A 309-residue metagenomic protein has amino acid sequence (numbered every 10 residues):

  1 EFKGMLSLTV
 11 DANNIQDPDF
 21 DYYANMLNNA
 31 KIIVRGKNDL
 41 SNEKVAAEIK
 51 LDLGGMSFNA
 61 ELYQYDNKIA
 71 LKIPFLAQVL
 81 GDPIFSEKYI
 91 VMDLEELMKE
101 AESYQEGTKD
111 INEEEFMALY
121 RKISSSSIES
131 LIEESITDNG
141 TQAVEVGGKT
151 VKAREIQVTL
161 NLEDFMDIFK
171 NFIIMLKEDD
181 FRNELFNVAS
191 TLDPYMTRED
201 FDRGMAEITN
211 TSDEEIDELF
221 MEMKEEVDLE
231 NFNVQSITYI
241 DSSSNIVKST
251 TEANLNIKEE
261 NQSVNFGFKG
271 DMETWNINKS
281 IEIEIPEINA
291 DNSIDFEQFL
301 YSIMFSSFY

Functional and structural regions predicted by a protein language model:
E1-Y309: Subset-of-secretome marker
